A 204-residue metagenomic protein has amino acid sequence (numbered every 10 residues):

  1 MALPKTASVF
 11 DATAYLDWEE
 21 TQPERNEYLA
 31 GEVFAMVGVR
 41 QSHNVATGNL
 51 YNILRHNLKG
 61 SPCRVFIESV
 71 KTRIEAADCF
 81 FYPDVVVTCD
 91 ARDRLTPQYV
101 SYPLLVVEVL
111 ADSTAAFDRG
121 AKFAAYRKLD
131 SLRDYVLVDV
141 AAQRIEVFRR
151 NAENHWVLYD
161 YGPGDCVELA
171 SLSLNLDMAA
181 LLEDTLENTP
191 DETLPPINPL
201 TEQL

Functional and structural regions predicted by a protein language model:
M1-L204: Gly/Pro/Ser/Thr-rich low-complexity, intrinsically disordered segments predominantly at protein N-termini
